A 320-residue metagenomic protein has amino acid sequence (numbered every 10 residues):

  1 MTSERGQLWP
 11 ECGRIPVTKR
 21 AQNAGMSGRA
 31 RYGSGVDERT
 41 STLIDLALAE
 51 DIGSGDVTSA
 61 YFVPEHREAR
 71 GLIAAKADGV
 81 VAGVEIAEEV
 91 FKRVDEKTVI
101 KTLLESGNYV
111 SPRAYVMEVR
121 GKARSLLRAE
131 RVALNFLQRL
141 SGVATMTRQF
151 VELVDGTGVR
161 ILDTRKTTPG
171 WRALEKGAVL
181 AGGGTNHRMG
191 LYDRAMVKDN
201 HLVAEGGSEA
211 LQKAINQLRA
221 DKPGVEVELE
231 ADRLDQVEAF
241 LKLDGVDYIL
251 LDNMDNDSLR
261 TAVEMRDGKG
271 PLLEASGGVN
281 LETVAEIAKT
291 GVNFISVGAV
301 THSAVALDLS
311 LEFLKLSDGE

Functional and structural regions predicted by a protein language model:
S27-L243, Y248, D257-M265, G270-E274 (+2 more regions): Acidic/glycine-rich phosphate/pyrophosphate-binding loops and surrounding catalytic core that coordinate Mg2+
D252-N253, G277, A299-V300: Short secondary-structure boundary segments
A299-E320: Short, charged, intrinsically disordered terminal tails
